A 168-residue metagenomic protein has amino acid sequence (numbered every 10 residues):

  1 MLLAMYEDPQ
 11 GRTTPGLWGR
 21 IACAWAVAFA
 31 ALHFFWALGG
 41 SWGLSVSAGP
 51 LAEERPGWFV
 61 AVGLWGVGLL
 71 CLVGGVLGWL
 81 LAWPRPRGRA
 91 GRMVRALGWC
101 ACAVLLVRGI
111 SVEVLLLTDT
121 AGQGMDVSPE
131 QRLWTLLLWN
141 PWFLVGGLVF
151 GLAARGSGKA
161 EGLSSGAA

Functional and structural regions predicted by a protein language model:
L2-P15, L80-C102, A160-A168: Cytoplasmic juxtamembrane regions at transmembrane-helix boundaries
D8-R12, L32-L64, R85-P86, G122-E130: Interfacial loop at the N-terminal end of multi-pass membrane proteins
A24, A30-A31, G39, R55-L80 (+2 more regions): Core segments of alpha-helical transmembrane spans in multipass integral membrane proteins
A28-G40, A103-D119: C-terminal TM-helix exit segments that contain a strictly Trp-centered aromatic cap at the helix terminus
H33, G75-G78, V112, F150-S157: Structural signal for membrane-spanning alpha-helices in multi-pass inner-membrane proteins, emphasizing helix cores
V60, A96-C100, S128-G146: Individual transmembrane alpha-helices with interfacial aromatic-anchor signatures
L115-L116, G122-M125, Q131-R132, S165-G166: Mitochondrial intermembrane space
P141-E161, A168: Membrane-water interface at the C-terminal end of transmembrane alpha helices
